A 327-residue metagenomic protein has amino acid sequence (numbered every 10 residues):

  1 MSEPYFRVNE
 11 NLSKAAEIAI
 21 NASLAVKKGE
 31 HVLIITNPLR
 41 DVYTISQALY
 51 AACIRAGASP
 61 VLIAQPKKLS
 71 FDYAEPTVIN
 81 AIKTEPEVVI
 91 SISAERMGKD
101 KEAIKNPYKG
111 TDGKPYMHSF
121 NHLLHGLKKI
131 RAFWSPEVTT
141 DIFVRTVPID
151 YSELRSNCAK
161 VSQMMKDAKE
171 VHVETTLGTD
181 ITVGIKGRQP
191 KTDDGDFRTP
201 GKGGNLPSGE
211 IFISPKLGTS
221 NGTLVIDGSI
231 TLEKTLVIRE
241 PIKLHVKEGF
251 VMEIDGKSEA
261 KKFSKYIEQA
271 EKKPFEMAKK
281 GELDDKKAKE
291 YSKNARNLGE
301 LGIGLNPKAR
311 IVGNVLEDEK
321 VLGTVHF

Functional and structural regions predicted by a protein language model:
M1-T223, S229-K234, R239, K247 (+1 more regions): Active-site bordering "gate/hinge" segments that shape substrate access to catalytic or cofactor-binding pockets
Q189, F250, P307: Short loop/turn segments at secondary-structure transitions that flank enzyme active sites
S214-K216, K234-L236, K243-L244, K289-K293 (+1 more regions): Short, conserved, surface-exposed binding loops centered on an aromatic residue
E240-D255: Active-site and channel-lining beta-strand-loop segments that bind or position nucleotide-derived/phosphorylated
E253-F327: Dual-mode signal for accessory low-complexity, basic/Gly-rich regions
